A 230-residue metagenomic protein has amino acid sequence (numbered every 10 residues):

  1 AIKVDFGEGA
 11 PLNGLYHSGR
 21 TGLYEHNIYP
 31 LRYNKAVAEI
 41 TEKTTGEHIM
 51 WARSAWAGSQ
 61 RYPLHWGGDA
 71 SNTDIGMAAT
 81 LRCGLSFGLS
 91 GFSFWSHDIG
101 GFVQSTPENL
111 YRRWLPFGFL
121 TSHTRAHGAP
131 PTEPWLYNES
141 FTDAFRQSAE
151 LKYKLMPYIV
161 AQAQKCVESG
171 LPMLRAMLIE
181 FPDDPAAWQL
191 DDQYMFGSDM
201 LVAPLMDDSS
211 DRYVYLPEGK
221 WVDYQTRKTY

Functional and structural regions predicted by a protein language model:
A1-Y230: Catalytic-domain carbohydrate-binding cleft regions of carbohydrate-active enzymes
